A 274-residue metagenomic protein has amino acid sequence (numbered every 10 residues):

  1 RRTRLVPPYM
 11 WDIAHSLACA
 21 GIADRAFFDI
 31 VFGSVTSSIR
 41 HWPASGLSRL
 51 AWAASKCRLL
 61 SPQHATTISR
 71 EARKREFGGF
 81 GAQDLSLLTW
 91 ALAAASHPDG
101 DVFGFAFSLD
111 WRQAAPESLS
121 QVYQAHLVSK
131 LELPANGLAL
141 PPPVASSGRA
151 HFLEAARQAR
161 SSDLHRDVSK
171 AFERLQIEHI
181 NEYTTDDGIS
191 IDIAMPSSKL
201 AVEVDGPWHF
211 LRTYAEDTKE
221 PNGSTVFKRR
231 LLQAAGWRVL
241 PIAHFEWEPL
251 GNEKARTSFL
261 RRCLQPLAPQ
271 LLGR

Functional and structural regions predicted by a protein language model:
R1-R274: Eukaryotic RNA-binding helical-repeat scaffolds
